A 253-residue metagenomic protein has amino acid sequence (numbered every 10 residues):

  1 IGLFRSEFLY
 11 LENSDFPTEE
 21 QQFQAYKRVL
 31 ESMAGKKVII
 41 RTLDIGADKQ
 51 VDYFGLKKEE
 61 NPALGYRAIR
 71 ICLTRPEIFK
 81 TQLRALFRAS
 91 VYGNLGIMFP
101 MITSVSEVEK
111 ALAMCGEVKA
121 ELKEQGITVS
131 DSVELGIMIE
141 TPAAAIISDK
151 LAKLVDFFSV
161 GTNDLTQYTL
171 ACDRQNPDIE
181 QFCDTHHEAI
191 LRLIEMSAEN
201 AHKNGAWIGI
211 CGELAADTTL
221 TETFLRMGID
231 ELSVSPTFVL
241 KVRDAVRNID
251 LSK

Functional and structural regions predicted by a protein language model:
I1-K253: Conserved alpha/beta-domain cores
